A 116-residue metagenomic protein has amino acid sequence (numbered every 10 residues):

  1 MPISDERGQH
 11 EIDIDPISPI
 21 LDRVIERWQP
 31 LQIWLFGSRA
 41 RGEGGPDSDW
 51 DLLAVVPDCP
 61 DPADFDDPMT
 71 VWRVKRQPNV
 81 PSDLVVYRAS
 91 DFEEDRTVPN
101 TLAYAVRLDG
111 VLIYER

Functional and structural regions predicted by a protein language model:
M1-Q32, R41-P46, V56-R116: Catalytic core of pol beta-like nucleotidyltransferases
F36-S38: Glycine-rich beta-strand-to-loop/alpha-helix junction loops that act as flexible
D51-V55: Short beta-strand->loop micro-motif that forms the acidic, two-metal-ion catalytic signature in nucleotide-processing
